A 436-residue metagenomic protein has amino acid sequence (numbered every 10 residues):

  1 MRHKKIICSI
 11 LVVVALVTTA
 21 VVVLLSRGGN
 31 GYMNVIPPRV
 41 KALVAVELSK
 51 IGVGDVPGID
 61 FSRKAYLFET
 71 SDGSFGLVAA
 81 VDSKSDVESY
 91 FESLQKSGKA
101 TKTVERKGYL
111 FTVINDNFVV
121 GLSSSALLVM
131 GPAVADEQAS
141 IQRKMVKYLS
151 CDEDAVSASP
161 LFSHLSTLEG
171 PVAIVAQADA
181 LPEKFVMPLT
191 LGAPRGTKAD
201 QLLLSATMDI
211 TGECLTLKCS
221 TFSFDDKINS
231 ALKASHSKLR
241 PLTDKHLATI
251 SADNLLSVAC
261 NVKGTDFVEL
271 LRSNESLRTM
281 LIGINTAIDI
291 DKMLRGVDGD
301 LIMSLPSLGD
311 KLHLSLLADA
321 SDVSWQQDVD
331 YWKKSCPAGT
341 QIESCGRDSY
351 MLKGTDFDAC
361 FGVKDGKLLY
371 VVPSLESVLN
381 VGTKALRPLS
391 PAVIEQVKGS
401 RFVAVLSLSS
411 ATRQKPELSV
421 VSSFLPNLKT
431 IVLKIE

Functional and structural regions predicted by a protein language model:
M1-I6: Positively charged n-region of N-terminal signal peptides that target proteins for export
I10-T18, C151-C260, F267, I394-E436: Leucine-rich, highly hydrophobic segment in Treponema pallidum outer-membrane-associated proteins
L16-I36: Membrane-interface motif at the C-terminal end of an N-terminal transmembrane signal
V35-V53: Short extracytoplasmic/periplasmic juxtamembrane "stem" segments immediately C-terminal to an N-terminal membrane anchor
G52-D60, L242: Solvent-exposed, non-transmembrane loop/terminal regulatory segments of multi-pass membrane proteins
G58-L165, G296-Q396: Single conserved position on a long alpha-helix in the C-terminal lobe of the eukaryotic protein kinase
A252-L255, A259-K334: Long, K/E/R/D-enriched contiguous segments that form extended
G283-K292, P391-R401: Extended amphipathic, helix-rich lipid-handling scaffolds
